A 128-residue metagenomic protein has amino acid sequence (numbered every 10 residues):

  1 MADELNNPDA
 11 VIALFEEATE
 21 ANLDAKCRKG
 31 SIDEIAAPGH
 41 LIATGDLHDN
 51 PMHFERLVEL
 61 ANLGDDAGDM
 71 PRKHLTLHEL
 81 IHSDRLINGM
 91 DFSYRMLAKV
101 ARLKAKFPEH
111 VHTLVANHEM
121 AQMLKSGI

Functional and structural regions predicted by a protein language model:
M1-I128: Feature recognizes metal-dependent phosphohydrolase scaffolds
